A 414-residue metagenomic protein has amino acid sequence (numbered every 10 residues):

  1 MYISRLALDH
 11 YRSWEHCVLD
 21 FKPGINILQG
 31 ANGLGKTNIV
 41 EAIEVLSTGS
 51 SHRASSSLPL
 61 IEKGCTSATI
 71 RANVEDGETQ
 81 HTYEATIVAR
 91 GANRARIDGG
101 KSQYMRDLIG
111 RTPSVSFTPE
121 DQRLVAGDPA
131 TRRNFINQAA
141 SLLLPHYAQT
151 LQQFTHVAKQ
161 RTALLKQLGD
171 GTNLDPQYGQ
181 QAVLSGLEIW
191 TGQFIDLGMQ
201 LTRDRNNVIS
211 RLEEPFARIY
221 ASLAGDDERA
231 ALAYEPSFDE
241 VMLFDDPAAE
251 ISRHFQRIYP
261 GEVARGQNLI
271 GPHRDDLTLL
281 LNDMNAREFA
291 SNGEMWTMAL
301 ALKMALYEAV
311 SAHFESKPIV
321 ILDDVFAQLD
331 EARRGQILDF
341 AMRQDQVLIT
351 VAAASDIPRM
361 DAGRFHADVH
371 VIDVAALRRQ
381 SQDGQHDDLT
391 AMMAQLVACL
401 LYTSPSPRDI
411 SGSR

Functional and structural regions predicted by a protein language model:
M1-A31, V45, Y178-I319, Q328-A332 (+3 more regions): Conserved NTPase motor "head" modules and their coupling/switch loops across ABC/AAA+ ATPases, GTPases, and GHKL ATPases
K36: Conserved lysine of the Walker
E44-T131, F135-Y147, P215-A221, P247 (+1 more regions): Nucleotide-state sensing region of NTPase/ATPase domains
E120-I219, L223-A224: An accessory alpha-helical subdomain
D324-V325: Walker B catalytic acidic pair
V351-A353: Conserved H-loop
Y402-D409: Conserved small/polar residues in nucleotide/adenosyl-binding loops
